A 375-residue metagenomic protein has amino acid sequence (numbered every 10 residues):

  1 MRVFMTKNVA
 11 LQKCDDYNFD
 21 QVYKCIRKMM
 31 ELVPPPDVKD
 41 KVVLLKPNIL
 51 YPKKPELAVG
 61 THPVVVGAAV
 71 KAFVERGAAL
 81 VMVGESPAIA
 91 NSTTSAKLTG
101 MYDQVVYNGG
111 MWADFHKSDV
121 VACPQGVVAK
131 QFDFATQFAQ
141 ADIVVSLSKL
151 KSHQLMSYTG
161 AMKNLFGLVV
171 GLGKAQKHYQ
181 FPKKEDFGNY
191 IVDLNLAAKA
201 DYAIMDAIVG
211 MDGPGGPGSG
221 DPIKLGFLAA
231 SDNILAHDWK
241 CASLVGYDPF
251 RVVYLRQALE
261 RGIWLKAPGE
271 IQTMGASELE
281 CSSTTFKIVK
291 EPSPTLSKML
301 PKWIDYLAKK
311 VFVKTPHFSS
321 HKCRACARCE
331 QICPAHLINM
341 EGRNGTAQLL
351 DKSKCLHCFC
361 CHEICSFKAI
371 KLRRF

Functional and structural regions predicted by a protein language model:
M1-R324, E330-A335, N339-T346, K352 (+2 more regions): N-terminal and secondary-structure boundary signal
L356-H357: Extended, alpha-helix-rich binding/interface surfaces that flank or overlap catalytic cores and mediate recognition
